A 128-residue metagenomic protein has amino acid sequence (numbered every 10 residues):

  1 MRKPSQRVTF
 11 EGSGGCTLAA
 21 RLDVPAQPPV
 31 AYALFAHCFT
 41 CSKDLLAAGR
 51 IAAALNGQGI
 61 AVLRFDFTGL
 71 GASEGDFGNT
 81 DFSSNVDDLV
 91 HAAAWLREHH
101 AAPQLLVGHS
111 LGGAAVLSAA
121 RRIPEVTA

Functional and structural regions predicted by a protein language model:
M1-P28: N-terminal cap/lid segment of alpha/beta-hydrolase-fold proteins
V30-C38: Short beta-strand element of the alpha/beta-hydrolase
F35, A61-L63, V107: Conserved Rossmann-like nucleotide-binding pocket used by diverse enzymes that bind dinucleotide cofactors
F39-A52, F67: The serine-hydrolase catalytic nucleophile loop
L45-L46, S73-F77: Conserved catalytic-core motifs of eukaryotic protein kinase domains, centered on the activation segment
A47, N79-H99: Alpha/beta-hydrolase active-site loop
A52-E74: Conserved alpha/beta-hydrolase
A94-A128: Primarily recognizes the serine-hydrolase "nucleophile elbow" in alpha/beta-hydrolase and SGNH/GDSL folds
